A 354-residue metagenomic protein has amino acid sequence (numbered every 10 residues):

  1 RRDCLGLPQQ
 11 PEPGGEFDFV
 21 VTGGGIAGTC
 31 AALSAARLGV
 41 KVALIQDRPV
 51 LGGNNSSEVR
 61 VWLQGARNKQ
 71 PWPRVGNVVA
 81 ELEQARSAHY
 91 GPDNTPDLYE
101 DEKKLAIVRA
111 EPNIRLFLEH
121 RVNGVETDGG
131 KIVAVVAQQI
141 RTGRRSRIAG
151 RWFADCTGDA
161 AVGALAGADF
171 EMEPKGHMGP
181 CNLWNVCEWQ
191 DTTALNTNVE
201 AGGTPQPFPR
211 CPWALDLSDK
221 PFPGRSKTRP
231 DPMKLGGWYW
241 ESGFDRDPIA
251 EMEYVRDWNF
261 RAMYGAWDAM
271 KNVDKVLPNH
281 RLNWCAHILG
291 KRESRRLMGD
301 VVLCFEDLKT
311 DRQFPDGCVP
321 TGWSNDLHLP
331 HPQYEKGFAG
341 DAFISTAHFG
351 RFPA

Functional and structural regions predicted by a protein language model:
R1-G6: Glycine/serine-rich phosphate-binding loop and adjoining beta1-alpha1 elements at the start of nucleotide-handling
P8, G14-E16, S34, V40-K41 (+7 more regions): Conserved N-terminal/central alpha/beta ligand/cofactor-binding core
Q10-P11, N54, A134, R141-W152 (+1 more regions): Flavin (FAD/FMN)-binding glycine-rich loop and adjacent Rossmann-like elements that form
P11-G25: Beta1/beta-strand and adjacent pyrophosphate-binding region of the FAD-binding site in flavoprotein oxidoreductases
E16-F19, L38-V42, E111-R115, K131 (+3 more regions): Loop/turn elements at helix/coil->beta-strand transitions in domains of secreted/extracellular proteins
V20, N68-K69, A88-N94, A149 (+1 more regions): Second-shell loop/turn segments in exported
G28: N-terminal Rossmann-fold NAD(P) dinucleotide-binding loop
G129-V135: Short, hydrophobic/aromatic-rich segments at coil-to-beta transitions
